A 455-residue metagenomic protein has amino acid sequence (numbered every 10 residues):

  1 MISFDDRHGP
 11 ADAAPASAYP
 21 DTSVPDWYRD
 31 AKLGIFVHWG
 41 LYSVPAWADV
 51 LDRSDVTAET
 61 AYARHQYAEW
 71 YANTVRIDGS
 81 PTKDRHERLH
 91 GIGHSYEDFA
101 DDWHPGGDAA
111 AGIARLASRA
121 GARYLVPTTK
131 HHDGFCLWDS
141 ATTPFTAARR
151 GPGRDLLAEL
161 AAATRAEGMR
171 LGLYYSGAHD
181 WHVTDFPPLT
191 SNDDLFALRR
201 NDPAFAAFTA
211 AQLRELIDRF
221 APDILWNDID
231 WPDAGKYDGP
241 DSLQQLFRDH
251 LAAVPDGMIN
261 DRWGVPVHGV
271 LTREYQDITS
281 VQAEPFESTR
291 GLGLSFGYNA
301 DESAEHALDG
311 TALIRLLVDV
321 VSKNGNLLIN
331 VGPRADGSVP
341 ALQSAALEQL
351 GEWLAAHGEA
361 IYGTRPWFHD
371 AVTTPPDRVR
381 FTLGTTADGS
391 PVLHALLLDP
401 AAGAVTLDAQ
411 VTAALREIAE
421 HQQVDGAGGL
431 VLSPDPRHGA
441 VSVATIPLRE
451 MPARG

Functional and structural regions predicted by a protein language model:
I2-G455: Mature catalytic domains of secreted/periplasmic carbohydrate-active enzymes
